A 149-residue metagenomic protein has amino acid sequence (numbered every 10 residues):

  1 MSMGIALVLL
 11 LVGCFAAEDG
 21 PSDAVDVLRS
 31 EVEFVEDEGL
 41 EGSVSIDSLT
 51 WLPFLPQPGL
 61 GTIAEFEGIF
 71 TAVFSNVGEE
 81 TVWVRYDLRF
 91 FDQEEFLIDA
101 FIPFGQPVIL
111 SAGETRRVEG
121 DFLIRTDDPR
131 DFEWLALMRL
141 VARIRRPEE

Functional and structural regions predicted by a protein language model:
M1-G4: Bacterial N-terminal signal peptides that target proteins for export
L11-G13: C-terminal motif of bacterial Sec signal peptides marking the signal peptidase cleavage site
A16-E67: Transition segment at domain starts
D23-D26, I124-E149: Terminal connector regions
G68-F70, V84, R116: Hydrophobic core residues within well-ordered beta-strands of beta-rich domains
F74-G78: Asparagine-centered strand-capping/turn motif at beta-strand->loop junctions
E79-F96: Short acidic, flexible loop segments centered on an aromatic residue
F96-W134: Short, solvent-exposed, Trp/other aromatic-anchored flexible loops in extracytoplasmic proteins
